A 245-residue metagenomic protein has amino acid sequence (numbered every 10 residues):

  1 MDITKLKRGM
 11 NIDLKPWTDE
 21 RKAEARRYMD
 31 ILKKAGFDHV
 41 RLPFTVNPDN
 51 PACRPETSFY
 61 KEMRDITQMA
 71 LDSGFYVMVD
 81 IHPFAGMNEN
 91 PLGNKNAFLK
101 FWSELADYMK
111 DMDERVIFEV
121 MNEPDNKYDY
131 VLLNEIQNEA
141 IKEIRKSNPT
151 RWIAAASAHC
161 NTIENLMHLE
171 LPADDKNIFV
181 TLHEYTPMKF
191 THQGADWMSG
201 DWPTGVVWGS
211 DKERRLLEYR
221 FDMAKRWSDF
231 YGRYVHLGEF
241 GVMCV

Functional and structural regions predicted by a protein language model:
M1-A25: Boundary/entry segment of secreted carbohydrate-active catalytic domains
D2-L6, G36, D174: A short, polar/charged loop/turn motif at coil->beta-strand junctions and beta-hairpin connectors
L6, N11, V40, M78 (+1 more regions): Conserved Rossmann-like nucleotide-binding pocket used by diverse enzymes that bind dinucleotide cofactors
D13-T18, H39, T45-D49, P83-M87 (+4 more regions): Solvent-exposed loop/turn segments at secondary-structure junctions within structured extracellular/periplasmic domains
P16-W17, R54-P55, Y128-D129, K212-E213 (+1 more regions): A generic structural signal for short
E20-H39, F44, A52-P83, N88-I117 (+1 more regions): An active-site-proximal structural segment forming one wall of the substrate-binding cleft that immediately precedes
F37, R41, S58-E62, D72 (+1 more regions): Well-ordered, non-transmembrane segments within structured domains
L99-V242: Active-site region of glycoside hydrolase catalytic domains
